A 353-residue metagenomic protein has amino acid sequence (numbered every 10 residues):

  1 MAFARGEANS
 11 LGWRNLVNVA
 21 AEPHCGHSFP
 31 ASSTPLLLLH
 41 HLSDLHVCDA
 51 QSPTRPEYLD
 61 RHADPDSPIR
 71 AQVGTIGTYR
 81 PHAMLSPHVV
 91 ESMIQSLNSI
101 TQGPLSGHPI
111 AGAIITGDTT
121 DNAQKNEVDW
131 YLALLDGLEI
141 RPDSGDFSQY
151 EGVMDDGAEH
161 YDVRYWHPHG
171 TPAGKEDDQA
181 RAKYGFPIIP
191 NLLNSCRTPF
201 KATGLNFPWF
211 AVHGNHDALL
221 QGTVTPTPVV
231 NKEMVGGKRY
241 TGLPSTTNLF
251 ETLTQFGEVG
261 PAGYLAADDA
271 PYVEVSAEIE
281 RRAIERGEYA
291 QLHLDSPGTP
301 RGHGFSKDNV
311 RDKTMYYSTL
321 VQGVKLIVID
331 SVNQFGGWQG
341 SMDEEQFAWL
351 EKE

Functional and structural regions predicted by a protein language model:
M1-I114, T120-H213, A218-Y316: Acidic, histidine-bearing metal-coordination/catalytic regions of metal-dependent phosphoesterases
G117, H213-N215, D330-S331, G340: Conserved strand-to-loop "acid loop" that flanks and positions the catalytic carboxylate
R311-K352: Beta-propeller domains
